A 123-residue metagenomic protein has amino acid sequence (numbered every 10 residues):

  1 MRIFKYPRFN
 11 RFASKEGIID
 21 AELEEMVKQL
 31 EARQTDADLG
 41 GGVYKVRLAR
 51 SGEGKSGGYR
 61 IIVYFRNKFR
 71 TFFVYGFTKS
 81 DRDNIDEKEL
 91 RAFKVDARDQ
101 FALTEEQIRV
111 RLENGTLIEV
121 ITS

Functional and structural regions predicted by a protein language model:
M1-I18, R111-S123: Arg/Lys-rich, positively charged N-terminal/basic patches that mediate binding to nucleic acids
F12, I18-D20, K45, D99 (+1 more regions): Localized chelating/binding microdomains that coordinate divalent metal ions or stabilize phosphate-bearing
I19-Q29, R50-G52: Polybasic/polar functional segments that serve as interface/processing modules
L30-Q34: N-terminal secretory-pathway/extracellular module detecting exported/lumenal segments and adjacent signal-anchor/first
A37-F77, D81: Basic/aromatic recognition patch in beta-strand/loop cores that engages polyanionic ligands
F65-I118, T122-S123: Enriched for short, Lys/Arg-rich terminal
